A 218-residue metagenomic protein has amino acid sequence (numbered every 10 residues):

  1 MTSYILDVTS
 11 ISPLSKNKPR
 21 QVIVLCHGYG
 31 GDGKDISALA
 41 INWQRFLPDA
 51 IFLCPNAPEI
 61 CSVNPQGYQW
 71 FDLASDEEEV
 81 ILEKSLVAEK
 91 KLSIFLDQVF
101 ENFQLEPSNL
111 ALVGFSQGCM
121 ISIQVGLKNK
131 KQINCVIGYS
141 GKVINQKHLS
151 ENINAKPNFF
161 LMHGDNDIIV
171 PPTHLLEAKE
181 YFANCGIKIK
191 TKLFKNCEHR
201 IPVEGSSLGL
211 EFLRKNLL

Functional and structural regions predicted by a protein language model:
T2-I5, T9-L105, N109: Serine-hydrolase catalytic machinery in alpha/beta-hydrolase-like enzymes
H27-Y29, V113-F115, G164: Conserved alpha/beta-hydrolase "nucleophile elbow" surrounding the catalytic nucleophile
S37-A40, P171-Y181: Short alpha-helix in the alpha/beta-hydrolase fold that links the catalytic acid
A38, Q124-K128: Active-site signature of alpha/beta-hydrolase-fold catalytic machinery across serine- and Asp/Cys-nucleophile hydrolases
G114-G118, S122: Gly/Ala-rich beta-loop-alpha elbow adjacent to hydrolase catalytic centers
K131-V143: A conserved short beta-strand
F160-H163, D167: Short beta-strand/loop motif that positions the catalytic acidic residue of the alpha/beta-hydrolase fold
L176-L218: C-terminal catalytic histidine-bearing segment of alpha/beta-hydrolase fold enzymes
